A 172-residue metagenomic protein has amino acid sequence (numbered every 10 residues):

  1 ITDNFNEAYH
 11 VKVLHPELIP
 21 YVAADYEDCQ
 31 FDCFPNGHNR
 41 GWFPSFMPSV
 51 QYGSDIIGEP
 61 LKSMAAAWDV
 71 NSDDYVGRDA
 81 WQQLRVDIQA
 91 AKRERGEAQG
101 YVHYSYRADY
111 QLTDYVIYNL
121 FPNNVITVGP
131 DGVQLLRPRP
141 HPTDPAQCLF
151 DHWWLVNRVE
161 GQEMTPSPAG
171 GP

Functional and structural regions predicted by a protein language model:
T2-P172: C-terminal catalytic domain of Rieske-type non-heme iron oxygenases
